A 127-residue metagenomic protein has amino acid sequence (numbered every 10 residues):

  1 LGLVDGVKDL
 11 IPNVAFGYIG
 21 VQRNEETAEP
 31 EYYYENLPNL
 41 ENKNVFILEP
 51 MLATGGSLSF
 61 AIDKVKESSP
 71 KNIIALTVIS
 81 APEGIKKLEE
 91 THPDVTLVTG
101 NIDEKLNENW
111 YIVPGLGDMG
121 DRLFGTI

Functional and structural regions predicted by a protein language model:
L1-I127: PRPP-associated nucleotide enzymes
